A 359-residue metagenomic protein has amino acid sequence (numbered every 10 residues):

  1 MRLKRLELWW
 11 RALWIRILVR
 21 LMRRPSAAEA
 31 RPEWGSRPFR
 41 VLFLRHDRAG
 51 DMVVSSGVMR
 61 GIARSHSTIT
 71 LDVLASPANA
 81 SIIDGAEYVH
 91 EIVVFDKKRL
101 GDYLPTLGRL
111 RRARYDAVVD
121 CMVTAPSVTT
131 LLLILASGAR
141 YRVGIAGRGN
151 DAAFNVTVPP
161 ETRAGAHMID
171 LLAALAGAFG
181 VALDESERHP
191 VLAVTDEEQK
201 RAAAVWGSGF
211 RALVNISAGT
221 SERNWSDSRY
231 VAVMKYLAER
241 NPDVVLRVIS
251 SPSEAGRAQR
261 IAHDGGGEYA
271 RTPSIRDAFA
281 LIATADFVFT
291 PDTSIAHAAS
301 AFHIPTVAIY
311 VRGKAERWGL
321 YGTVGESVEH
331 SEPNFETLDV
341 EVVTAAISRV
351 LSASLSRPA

Functional and structural regions predicted by a protein language model:
M1-A359: Catalytic machinery of carbohydrate-active enzymes, primarily nucleotide-sugar-dependent glycosyltransferases
